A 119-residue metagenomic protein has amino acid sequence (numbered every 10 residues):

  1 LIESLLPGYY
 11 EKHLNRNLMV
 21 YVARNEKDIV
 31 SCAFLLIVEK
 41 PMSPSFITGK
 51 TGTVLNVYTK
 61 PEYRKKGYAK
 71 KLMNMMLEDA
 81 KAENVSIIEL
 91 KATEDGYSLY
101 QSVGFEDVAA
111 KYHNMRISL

Functional and structural regions predicted by a protein language model:
L1-V20, F34: Active-site rim helix/loop that mediates acceptor-substrate recognition in acyltransferases
R16, R24-N25, A33-S43, I47: A conserved beta-strand-loop-helix scaffold within acyl/acetyltransferase catalytic domains
V22, D28-I37, T53, Y58: Conserved beta-strand in the GNAT
I37, M42, E89-K91, Q101 (+1 more regions): Conserved catalytic-core motifs of GNAT/GCN5-like acyltransferases
E39-V54, R64, K111: A conserved beta-turn-beta hairpin within the catalytic core of GNAT-like acetyltransferases that forms part
Y63-M75: Conserved acetyl-CoA pyrophosphate-binding loop and the N-cap/start of the following alpha-helix in GNAT-like
M73, A80-A92: Conserved GNAT acetyl-CoA-binding A-motif
